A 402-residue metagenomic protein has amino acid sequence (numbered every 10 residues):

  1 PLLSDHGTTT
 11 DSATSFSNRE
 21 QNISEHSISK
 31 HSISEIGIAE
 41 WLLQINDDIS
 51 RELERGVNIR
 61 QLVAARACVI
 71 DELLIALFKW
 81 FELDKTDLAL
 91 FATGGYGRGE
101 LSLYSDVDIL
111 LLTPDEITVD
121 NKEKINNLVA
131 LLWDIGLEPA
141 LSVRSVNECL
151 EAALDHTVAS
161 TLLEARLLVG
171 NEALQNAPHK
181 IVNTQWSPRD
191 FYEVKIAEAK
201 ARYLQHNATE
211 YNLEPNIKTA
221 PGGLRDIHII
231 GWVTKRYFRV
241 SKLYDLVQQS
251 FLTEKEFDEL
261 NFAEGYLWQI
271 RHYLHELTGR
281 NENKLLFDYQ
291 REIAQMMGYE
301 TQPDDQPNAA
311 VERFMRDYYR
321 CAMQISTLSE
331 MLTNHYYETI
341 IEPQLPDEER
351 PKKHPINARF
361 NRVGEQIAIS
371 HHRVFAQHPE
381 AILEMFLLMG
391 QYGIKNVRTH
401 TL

Functional and structural regions predicted by a protein language model:
P1-D11, S15-E20, H31-L402: A nucleotide- and high-energy phosphate-metabolite-utilizing enzyme signature
I23-S24, I28: Long, intrinsically disordered low-complexity tandem-repeat segments
